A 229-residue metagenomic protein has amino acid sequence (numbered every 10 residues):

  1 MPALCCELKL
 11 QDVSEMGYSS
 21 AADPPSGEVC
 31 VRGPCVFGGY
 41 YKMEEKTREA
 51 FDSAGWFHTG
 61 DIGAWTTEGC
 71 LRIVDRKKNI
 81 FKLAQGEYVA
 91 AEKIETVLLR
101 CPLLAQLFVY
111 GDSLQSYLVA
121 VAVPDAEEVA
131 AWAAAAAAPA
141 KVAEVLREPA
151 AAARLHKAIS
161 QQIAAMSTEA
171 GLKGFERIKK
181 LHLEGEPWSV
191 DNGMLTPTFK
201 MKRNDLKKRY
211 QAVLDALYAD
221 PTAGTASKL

Functional and structural regions predicted by a protein language model:
M1, Y18-A21, I62, I73 (+4 more regions): Replace "in large, NTP-powered and nucleic-acid-processing enzymes" with "in large, NTP-powered factors and other
M1-C5, F57: Short coil-to-beta-strand transition motifs
Q11, I62, T67, C101-E128 (+1 more regions): C-terminal boundary motif of the adenylate-forming
M16-D23, G27-L83: Conserved ATP-binding/catalytic segment of the ANL
P24-P25, D112-A136, E169-G185: Conserved loop-to-beta-strand segment in the C-terminal subdomain of adenylate-forming
C35-F37, F51, C70-L99, V129-A152 (+3 more regions): Adenylate-forming
Q106-F108, S160-L229: Conserved C-terminal "lid"/linker of ANL adenylate-forming enzymes
